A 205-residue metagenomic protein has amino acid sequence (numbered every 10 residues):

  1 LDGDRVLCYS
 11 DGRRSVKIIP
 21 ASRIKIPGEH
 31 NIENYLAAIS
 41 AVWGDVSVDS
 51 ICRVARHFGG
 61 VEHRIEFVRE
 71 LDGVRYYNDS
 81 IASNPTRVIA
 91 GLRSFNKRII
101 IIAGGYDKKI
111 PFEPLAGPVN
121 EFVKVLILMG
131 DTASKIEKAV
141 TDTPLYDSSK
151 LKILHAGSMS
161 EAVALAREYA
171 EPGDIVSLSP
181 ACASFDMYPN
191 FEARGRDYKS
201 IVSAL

Functional and structural regions predicted by a protein language model:
D4-D11: Short polybasic amphipathic segments
S15-K124: Nucleotide phosphate-binding/pyrophosphate-handling subdomain across enzymes that bind or process nucleotide phosphates
L115-G173: C-terminal helical cap/extension that packs against the catalytic core of soluble nucleotide-cofactor enzymes
K135, C182-D186: Short glycine-rich, flexible loops that bind phosphorylated cofactors or substrates
S177-A181: Short beta-strands and strand-loop turn motifs
D186, D197-L205: Phosphate-binding loop of NTP-binding sites
Y188-F191: Short, solvent-exposed loop/turn segments at secondary-structure boundaries
